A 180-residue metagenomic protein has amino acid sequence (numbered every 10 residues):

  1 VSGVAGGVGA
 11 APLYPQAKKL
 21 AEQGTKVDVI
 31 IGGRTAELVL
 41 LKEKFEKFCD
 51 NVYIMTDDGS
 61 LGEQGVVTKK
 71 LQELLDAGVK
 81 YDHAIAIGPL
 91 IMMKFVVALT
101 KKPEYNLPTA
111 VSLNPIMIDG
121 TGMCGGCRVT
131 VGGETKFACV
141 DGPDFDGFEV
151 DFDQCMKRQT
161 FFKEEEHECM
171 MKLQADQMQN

Functional and structural regions predicted by a protein language model:
V1-I116: FNR/FR-type flavoprotein reductase catalytic core
A10-Y14, L90-M92, N114-D144, M170-A175: Local cysteine-cluster metal-coordination motifs and their immediate loop/turn environment, predominantly Fe-S cluster
V27, D76-D82, V129-T135, M156-C169: Short secondary-structure transition/capping segments
V39-L41, V79, K136-C139, D151: Short linear functional motifs in flexible/disordered or boundary regions
L41, V97-A98, G122-M123, V150-D151: Short acidic, glycine/serine/threonine-rich loops at helix termini
F48, V66, E73, T130 (+3 more regions): Short, surface-exposed, charged/polar-biased interaction segments
F137-D141, F145-N180: Short Fe-S-cluster ligation motifs
